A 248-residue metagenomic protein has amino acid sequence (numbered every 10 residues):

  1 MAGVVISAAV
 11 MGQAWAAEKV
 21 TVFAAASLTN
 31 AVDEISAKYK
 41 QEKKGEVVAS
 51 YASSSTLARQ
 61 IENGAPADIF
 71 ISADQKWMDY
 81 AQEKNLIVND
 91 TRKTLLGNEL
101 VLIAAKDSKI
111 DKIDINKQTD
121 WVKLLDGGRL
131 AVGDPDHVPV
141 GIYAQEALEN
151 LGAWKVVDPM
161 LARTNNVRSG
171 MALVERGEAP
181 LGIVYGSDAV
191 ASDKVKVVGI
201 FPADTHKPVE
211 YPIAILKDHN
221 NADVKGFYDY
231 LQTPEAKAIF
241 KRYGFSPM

Functional and structural regions predicted by a protein language model:
M1-W15: Gram-negative bacterial Sec-dependent N-terminal signal peptides
W15-S55, R59-A65, S72-Q75, D79-N98 (+1 more regions): Exported/periplasmic ABC-transporter solute-binding proteins
